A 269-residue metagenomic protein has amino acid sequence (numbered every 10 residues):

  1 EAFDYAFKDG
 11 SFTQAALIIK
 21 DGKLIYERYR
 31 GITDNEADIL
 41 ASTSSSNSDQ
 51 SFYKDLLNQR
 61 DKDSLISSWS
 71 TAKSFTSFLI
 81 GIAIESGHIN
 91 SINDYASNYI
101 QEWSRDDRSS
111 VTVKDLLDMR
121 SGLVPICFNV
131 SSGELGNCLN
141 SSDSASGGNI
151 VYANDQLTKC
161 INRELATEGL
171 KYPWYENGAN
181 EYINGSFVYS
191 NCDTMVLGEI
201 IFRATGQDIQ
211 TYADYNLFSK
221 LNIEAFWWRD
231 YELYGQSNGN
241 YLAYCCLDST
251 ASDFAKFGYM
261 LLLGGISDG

Functional and structural regions predicted by a protein language model:
E1-K20, S219, N240, L262-G269: Catalytic loop of the DD-peptidase/beta-lactamase superfamily, centered on the K-T-G motif and neighboring
A6-L57: A short, well-structured edge-of-sheet supersecondary motif
D21-T33, S45-S46, D118-L123, R163 (+3 more regions): Glycine-rich, acidic and aromatic/proline-enriched surface loops and short helix-turn segments that act as binding
G22, D49, D55, L65-I92 (+3 more regions): Active-site SXXK
D38-L56, S97-N98, S132-Y182, Q207-F226: Short, charged, amphipathic alpha-helices and their helix-cap/turn boundaries
L56-L57, K62, S67, E85-F128 (+3 more regions): Active-site helix/loop module of the DD-peptidase/beta-lactamase fold, centered on the serine-lysine SxxK catalytic
Y182, S190-T194: Acidic/His-rich structured neighborhood in mature extracellular/periplasmic domains
C192, G198-E199, R203-A204, Q210: Beta-propeller domains
